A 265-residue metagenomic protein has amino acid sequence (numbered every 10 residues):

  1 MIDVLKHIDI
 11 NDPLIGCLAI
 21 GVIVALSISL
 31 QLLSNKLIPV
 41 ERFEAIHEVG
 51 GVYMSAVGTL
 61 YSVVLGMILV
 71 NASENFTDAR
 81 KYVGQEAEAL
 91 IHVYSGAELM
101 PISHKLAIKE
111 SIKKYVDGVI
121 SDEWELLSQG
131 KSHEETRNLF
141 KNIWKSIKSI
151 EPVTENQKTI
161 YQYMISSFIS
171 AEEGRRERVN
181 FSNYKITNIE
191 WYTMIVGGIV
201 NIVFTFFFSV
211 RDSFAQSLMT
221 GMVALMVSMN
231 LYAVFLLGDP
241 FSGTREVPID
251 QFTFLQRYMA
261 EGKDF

Functional and structural regions predicted by a protein language model:
M1, L5, L37-V49, Q85 (+4 more regions): Juxtamembrane loop-helix boundary motifs flanking transmembrane segments in multi-pass membrane proteins
M1-M67: N-terminal juxtamembrane/topogenic regions of multi-pass membrane proteins
I10-I28, L32-I38, N180-F265: Alpha-helical transmembrane anchor segments
Y53-V70, M219-A233: Internal/C-terminal transmembrane anchor helices
V63-G84, G238: Transmembrane signal-anchor/signal-peptide helices with a preference for the extracytoplasmic
M67-N71, I102-V119, S242-F254: Juxtamembrane/interfacial segments around transmembrane helices
V83-L99, P248-G262: Short extracytoplasmic/periplasmic juxtamembrane "stem" segments immediately C-terminal to an N-terminal membrane anchor
H92-N183: Structured inter-helical modules in multipass membrane proteins
